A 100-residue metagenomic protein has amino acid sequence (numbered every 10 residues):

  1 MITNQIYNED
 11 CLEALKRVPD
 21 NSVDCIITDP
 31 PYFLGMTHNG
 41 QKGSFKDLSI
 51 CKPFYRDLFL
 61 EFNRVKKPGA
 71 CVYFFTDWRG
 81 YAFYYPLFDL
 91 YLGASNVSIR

Functional and structural regions predicted by a protein language model:
M1-R100: Core catalytic lobe of class I
